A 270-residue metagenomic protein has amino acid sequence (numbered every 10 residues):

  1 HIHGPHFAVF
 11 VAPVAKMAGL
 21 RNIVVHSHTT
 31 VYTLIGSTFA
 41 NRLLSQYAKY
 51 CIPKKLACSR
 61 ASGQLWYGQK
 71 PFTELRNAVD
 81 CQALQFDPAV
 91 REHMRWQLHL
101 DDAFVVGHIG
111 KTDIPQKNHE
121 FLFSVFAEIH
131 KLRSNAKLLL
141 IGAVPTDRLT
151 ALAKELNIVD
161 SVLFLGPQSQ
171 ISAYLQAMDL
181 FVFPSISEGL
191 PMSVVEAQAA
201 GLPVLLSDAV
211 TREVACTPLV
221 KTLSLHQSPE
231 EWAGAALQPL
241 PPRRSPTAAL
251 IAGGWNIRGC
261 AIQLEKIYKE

Functional and structural regions predicted by a protein language model:
I2-A8, S27: Short His-centered aromatic/hydrophobic patch
Y50-A89, L100, T222: Donor nucleotide-sugar binding/catalytic pocket of nucleotide-sugar-dependent glycosyltransferases
F104, H108, D113-E128, D147: A conserved mid-protein helix/loop that constitutes part of the nucleotide-sugar donor-binding site
T150-G166: Nucleotide-activated donor-binding/catalytic signature segment of Leloir-type glycosyltransferases, i.e., the conserved
P167, I186: Aromatic "clamp/platform" in nucleotide-sugar-dependent glycosyltransferases that forms part of the donor/acceptor
V194, P203-S207: Short hydrophobic beta-strand element within catalytic cores of glycosyltransferases and related nucleotide-activated
E213-P241: Change "using UDP/GDP/dTDP sugars" to "using nucleotide sugars
P242-E270: A charged, aromatic-enriched C-terminal amphipathic alpha-helix characteristic of glycosyltransferases across folds
